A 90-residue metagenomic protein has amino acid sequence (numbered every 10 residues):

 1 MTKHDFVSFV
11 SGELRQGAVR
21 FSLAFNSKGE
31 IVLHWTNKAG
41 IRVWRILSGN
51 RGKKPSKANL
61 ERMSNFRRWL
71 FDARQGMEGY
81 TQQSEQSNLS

Functional and structural regions predicted by a protein language model:
M1-R20: Negatively charged, low-complexity tracts enriched in Asp/Glu with abundant Ser/Thr
V10-L14, R67-L70, R74-M77: Hydrophobic, Leu/Ile/Phe/Ala-enriched alpha-helical segments that form helix-helix packing faces
G12, L33, I41, M77-E78: N-terminal processing/targeting junctions
S22-N65, F71: Acidic, low-complexity, intrinsically disordered interaction modules
T81-E85: Short, charge-rich patches within N-terminal targeting peptides
